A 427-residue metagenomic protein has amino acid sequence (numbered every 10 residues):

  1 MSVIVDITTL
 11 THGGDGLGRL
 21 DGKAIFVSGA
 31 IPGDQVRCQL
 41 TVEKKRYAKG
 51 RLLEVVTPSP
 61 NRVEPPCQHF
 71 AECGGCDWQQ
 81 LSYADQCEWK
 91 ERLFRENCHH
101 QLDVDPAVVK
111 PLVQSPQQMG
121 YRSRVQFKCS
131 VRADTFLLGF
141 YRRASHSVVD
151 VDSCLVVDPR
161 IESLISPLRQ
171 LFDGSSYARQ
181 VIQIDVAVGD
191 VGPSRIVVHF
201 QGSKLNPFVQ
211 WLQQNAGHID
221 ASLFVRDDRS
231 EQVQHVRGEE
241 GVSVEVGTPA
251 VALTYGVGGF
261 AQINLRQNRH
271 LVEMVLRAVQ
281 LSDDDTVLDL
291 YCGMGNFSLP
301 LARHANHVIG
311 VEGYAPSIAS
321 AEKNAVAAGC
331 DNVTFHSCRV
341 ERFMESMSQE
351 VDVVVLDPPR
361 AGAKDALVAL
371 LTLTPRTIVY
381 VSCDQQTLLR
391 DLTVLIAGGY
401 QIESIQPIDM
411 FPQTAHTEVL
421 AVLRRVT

Functional and structural regions predicted by a protein language model:
M1-H69, S145, R342: Terminal RNA-binding accessory module
H12, G174, S203-T427: Rossmann-like S-adenosyl-L-methionine
R37-Q39, Q126, L288: Hydrophobic beta-strand signal
Q39-E43, K128-R132, A187-V191, R424-V426: Short beta-strand micro-motifs enriched in acidic
L53-P65, A71-V181: Extended interfacial segments that mediate partner engagement and assembly in macromolecular machines
K110-Q118, Q183-A187, D228-Q232, Q406-M410: Short, solvent-exposed loop/turn elements at beta->coil junctions and helix N-caps that rim active or binding pockets
M119-S123, D190-G192, A415-E418: A short, glycine/Asx- and small/polar-enriched loop/turn that sits immediately N-terminal to a beta-strand
